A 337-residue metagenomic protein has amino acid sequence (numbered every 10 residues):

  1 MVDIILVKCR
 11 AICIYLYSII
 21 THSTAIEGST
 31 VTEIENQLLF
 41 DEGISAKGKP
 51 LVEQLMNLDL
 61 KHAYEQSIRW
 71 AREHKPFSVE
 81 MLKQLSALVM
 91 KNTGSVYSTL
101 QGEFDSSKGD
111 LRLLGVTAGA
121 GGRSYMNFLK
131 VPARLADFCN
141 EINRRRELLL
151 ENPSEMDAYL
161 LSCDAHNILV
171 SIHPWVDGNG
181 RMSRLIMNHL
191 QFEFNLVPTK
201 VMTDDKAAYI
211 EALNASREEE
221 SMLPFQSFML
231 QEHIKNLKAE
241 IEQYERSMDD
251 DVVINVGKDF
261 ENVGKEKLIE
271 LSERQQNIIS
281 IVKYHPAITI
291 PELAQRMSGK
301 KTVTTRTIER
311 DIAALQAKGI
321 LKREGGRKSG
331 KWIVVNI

Functional and structural regions predicted by a protein language model:
M1-D177, R181-I337: FIC/Doc superfamily catalytic core
